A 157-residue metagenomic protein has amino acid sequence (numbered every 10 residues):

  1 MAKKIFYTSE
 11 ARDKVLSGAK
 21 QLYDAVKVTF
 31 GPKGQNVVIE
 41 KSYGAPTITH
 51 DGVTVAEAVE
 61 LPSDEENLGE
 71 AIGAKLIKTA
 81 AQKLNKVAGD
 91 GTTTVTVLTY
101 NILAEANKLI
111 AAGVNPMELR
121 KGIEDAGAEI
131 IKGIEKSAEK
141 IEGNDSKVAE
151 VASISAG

Functional and structural regions predicted by a protein language model:
M1-G157: N-terminal glycine-/lysine-enriched basic segments
